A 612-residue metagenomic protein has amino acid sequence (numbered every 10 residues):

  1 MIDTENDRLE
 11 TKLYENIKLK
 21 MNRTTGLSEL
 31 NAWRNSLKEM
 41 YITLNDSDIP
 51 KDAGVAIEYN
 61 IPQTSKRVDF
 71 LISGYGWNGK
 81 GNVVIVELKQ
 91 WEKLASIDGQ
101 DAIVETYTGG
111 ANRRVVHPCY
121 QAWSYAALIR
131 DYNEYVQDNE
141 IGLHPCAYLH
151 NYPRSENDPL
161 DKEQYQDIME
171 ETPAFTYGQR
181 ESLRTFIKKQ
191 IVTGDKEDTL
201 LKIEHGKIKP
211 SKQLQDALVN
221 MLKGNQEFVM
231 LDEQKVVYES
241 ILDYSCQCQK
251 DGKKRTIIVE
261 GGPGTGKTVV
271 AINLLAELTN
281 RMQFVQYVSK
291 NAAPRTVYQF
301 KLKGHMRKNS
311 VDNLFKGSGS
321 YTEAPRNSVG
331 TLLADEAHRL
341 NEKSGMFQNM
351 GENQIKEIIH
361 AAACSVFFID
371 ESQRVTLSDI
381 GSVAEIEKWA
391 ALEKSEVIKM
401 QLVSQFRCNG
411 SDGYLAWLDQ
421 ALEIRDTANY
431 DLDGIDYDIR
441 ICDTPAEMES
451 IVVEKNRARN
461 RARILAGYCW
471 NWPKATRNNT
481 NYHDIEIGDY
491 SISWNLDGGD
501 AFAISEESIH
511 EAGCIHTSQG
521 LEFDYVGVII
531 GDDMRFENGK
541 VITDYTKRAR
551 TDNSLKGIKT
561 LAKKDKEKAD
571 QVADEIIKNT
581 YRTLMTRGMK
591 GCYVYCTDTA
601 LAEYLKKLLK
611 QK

Functional and structural regions predicted by a protein language model:
M1-L201: Accessory nucleic-acid engagement/destabilization modules that flank
V55-K66, I72-Y75, N309-L332, A501-R535: Conserved helicase core region in the C-terminal RecA-like lobe
Q226-R255: N-terminal pre-P-loop "Q-motif" helix
K267: Conserved lysine of the Walker
V270, L274: Hydrophobic positions on the alpha1 helix immediately C-terminal to the Walker A/P-loop
R307-N460: Conserved P-loop NTPase catalytic core
V366, E511-K612: C-terminal accessory regions
T376-G381, S395-Y414, E423-K540: Conserved helicase/translocase motor-coupling segment
